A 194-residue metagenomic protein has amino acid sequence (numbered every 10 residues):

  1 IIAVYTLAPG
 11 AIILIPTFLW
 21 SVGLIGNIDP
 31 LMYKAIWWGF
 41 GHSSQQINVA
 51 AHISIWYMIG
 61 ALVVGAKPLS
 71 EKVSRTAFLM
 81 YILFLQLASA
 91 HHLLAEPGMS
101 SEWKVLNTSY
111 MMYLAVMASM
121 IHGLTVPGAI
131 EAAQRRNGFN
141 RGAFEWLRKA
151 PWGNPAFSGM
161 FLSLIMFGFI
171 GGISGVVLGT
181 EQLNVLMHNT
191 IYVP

Functional and structural regions predicted by a protein language model:
I1-P194: Membrane-embedded and interfacial regions of multi-pass energy-transducing membrane proteins
